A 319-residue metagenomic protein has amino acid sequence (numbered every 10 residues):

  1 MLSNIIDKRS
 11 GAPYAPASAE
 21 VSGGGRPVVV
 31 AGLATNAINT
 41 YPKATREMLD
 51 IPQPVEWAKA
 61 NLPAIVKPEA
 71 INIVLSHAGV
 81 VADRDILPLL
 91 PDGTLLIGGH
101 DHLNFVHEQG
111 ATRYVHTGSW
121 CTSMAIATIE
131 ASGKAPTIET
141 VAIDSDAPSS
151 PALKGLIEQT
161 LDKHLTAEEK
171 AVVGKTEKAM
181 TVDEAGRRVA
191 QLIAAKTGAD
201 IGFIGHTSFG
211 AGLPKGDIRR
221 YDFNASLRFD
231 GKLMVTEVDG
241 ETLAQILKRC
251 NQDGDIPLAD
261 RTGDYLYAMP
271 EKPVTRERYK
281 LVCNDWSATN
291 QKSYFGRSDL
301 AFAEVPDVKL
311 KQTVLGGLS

Functional and structural regions predicted by a protein language model:
M1-P148, E184-R187, Q191-L192, G202 (+1 more regions): Acidic, metal/ion-coordinating pockets
S119-K196, D200-S319: Catalytic centers of hydrolytic enzymes
